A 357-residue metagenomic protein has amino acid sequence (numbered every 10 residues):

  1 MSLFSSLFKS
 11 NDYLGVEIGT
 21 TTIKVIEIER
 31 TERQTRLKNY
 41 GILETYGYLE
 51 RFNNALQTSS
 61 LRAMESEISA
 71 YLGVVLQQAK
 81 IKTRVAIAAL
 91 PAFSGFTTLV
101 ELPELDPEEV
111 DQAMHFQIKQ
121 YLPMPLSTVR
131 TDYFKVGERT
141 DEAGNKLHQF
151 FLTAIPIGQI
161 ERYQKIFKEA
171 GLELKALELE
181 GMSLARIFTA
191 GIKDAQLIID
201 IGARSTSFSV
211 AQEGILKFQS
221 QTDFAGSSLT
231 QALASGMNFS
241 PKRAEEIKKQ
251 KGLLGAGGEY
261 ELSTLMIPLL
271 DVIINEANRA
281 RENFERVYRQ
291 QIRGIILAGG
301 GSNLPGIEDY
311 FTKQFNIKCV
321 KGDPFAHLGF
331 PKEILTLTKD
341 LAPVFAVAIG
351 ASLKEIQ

Functional and structural regions predicted by a protein language model:
S2-E44, R84-A89, F188-F218, A225-S228 (+2 more regions): Gly/Thr-rich phosphate-binding beta-strand-loop-beta motif of the actin/hexokinase/Hsp70
G41-Q77, G257-Y260, T264-L265, L335-K339: N-terminal phosphate-binding loop and adjacent alpha-helix
G47-N54, I157-R186, I215-A256: Glycine-rich phosphate-binding loop plus the immediately following alpha-helix
R84-V85, A89-T189, G294, P324-F330 (+1 more regions): Active-site neighborhood for divalent-cation/phosphate handling
R162, A203-K217, D340-Q357: Extended, charge-rich low-complexity interaction segments
S183, S227, V320-Q357: Glycine-rich phosphate-binding/hydrolytic loop that grips phosphoryl groups
E246-G294, G301: Adenine-nucleotide phosphate-binding core of ATP-dependent small-molecule kinases
Q291-V320, P324-A326: Glycine-rich phosphate-binding loops at beta-strand->alpha-helix junctions
